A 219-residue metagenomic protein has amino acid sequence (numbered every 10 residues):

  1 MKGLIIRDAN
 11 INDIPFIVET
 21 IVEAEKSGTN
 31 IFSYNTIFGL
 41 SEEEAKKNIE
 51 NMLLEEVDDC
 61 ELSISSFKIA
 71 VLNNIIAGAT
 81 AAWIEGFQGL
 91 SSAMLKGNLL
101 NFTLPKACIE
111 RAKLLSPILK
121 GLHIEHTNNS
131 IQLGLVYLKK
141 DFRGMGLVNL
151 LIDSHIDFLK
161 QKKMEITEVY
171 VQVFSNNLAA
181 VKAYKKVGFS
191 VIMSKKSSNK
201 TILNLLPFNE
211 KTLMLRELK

Functional and structural regions predicted by a protein language model:
M1-P15, E19, E23, G28-N35 (+1 more regions): Conserved N-terminal entry element of GNAT/NAT acetyltransferase domains
G39-F67, V71-L72: Active-site rim helix/loop that mediates acceptor-substrate recognition in acyltransferases
I69, I75-W83, Q132, Y137: Conserved beta-strand in the GNAT
V71, T103-P105, V136-R143, F174: A short, internal acetyl-CoA/4′-phosphopantetheine-binding micro-motif in the GNAT/acyltransferase core
G86-S130: Conserved acyl-donor/pantetheine-binding loop and adjacent beta-alpha core of acyl/acetyltransferases and related
N129-I131, L159-Q172: Conserved GNAT acetyl-CoA-binding A-motif
L135, G144-F158, K182-K186: Conserved acetyl-CoA-binding loop-helix of GNAT-fold acetyltransferases
E165-V181, K185-V187, M193, S197-K219: C-terminal "cap" of GNAT-fold acetyltransferases
